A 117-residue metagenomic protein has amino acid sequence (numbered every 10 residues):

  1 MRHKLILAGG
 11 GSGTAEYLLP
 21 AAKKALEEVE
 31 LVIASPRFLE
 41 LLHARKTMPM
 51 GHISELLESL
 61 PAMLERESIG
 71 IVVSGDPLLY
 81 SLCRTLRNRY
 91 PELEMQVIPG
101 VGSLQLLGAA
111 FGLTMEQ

Functional and structural regions predicted by a protein language model:
M1-L107: Class I S-adenosyl-L-methionine
G108-Q117: Short, glycine-/small-residue-rich phosphate/pyrophosphate-handling segment
